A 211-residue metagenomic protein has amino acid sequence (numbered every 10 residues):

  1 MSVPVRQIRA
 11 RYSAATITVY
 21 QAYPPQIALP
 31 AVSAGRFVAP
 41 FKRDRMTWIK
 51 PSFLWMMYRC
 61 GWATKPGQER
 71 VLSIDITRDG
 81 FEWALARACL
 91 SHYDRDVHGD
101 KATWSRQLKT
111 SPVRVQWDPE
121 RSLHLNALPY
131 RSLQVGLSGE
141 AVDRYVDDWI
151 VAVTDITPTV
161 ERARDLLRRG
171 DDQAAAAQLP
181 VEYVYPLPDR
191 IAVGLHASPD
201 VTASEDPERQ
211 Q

Functional and structural regions predicted by a protein language model:
M1-I17, K42-R45, W62-Q211: Conserved NAD+-utilizing ADP-ribose enzyme module
A14-L54, R59-K65: Glycine-rich loop/turn
